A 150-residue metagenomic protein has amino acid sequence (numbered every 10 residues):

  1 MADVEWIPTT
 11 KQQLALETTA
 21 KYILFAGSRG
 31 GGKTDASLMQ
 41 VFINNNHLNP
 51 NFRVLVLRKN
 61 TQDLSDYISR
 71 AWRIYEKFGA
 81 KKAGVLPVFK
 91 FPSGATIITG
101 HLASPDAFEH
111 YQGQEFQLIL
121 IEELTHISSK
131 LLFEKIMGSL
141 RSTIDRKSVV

Functional and structural regions predicted by a protein language model:
M1-V150: Phosphate/NTP-binding elements of NTP-utilizing enzymes
